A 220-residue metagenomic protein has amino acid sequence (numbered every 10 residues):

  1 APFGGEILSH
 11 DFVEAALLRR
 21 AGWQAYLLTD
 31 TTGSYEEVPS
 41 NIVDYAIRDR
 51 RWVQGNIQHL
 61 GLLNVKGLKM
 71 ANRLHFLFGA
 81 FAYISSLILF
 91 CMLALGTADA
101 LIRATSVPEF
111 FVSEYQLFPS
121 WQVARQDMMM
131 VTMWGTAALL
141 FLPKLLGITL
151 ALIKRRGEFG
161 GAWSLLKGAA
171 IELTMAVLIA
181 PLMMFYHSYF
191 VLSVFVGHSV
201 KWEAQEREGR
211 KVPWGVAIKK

Functional and structural regions predicted by a protein language model:
A1-A169, L173, V177: Non-transmembrane catalytic domains and loops of membrane-associated enzymes and transporters that build or traffic
T29, F185, V196: Active-site proximal loops enriched in glycine and acidic residues that flank catalytic Cys/His/Asp and coordinate
L173-V191: Hydrophobic, aromatic-rich membrane-embedded alpha-helical segments
S188-V216: Membrane-helix boundary/interface segments in integral membrane proteins
I218-K220: Glycine- and aromatic-enriched alpha-helical transmembrane segments of multi-pass membrane proteins
